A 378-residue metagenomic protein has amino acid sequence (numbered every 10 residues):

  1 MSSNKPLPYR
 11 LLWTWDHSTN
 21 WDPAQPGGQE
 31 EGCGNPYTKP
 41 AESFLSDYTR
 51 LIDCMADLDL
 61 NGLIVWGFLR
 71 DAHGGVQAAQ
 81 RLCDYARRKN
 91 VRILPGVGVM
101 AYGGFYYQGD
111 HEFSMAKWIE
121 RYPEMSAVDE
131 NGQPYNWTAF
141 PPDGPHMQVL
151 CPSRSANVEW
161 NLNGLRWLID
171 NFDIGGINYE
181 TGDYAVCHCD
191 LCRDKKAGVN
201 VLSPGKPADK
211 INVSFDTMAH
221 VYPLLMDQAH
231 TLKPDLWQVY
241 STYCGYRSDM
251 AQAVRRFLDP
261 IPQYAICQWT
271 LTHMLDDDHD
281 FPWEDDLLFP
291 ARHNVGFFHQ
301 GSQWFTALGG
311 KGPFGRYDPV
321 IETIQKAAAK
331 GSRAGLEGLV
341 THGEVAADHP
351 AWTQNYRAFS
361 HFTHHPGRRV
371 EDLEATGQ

Functional and structural regions predicted by a protein language model:
M1-N35, M55-G62, H293-T306: An acidic-aromatic substrate-binding cleft motif
L7, L12, Y37-L69, W167 (+2 more regions): Catalytic domains of carbohydrate-active enzymes, especially glycoside hydrolases
W15-D47, G144-W160, G309-E322: Active-site mouth loops of central-metabolism enzymes
Q25-Y37, E124-P142, V199-L202: Surface-exposed intrinsically disordered loops and tails
T38-K39, N61, C83-Y102, Y106-S114 (+4 more regions): Catalytic-core regions of glycoside hydrolase
W66-H73, T242-Y246: Conserved short loop/turn motifs at secondary-structure junctions
A72-Q80: Active-site-adjacent beta->alpha loops and helix N-cap segments on the catalytic face of soluble alpha/beta enzymes
